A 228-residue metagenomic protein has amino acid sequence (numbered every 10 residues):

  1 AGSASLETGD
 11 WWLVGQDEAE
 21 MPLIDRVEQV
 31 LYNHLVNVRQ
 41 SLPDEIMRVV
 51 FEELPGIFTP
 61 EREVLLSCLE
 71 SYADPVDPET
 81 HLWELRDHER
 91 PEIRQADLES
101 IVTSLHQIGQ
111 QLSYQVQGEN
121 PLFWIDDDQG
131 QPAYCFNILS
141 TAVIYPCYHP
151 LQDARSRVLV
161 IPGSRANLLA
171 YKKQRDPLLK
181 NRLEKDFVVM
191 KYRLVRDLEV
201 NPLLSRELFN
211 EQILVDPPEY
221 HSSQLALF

Functional and structural regions predicted by a protein language model:
A1-F228: C-terminal non-catalytic scaffold/interaction domains in large multidomain proteins
